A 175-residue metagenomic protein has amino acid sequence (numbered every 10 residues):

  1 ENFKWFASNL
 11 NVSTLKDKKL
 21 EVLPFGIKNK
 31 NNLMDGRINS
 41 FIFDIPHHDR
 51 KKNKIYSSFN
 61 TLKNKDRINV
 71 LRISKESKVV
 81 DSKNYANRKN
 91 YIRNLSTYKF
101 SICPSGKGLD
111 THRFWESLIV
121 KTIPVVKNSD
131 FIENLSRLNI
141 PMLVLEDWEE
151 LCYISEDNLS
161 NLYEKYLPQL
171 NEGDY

Functional and structural regions predicted by a protein language model:
E1-W115, I119-I140, Y166-D174: Nucleotide-sugar donor-binding catalytic core of glycosyltransferases
R137-E156: Change "using UDP/GDP/dTDP sugars" to "using nucleotide sugars
Y153-Y175: A charged, aromatic-enriched C-terminal amphipathic alpha-helix characteristic of glycosyltransferases across folds
